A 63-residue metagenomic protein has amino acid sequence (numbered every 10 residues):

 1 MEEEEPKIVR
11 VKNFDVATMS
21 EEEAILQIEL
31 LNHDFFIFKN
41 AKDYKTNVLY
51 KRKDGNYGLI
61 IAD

Functional and structural regions predicted by a protein language model:
M1-D63: N-terminal, polar/charged subdomain of small-to-medium soluble alpha/beta proteins
